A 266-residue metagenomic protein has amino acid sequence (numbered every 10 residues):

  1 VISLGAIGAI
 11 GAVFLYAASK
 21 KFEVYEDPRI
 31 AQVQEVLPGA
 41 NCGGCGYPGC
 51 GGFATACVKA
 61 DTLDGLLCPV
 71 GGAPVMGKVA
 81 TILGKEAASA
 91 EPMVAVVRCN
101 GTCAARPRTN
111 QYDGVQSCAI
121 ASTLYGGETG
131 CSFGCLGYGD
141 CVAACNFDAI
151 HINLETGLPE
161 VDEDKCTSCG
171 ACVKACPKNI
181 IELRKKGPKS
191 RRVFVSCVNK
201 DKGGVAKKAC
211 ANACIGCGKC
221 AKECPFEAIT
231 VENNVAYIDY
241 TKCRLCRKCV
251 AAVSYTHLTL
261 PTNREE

Functional and structural regions predicted by a protein language model:
V1-A17: N-terminal signal-anchor transmembrane alpha helix of single-pass membrane proteins, serving as the membrane-anchoring
F14, K78-A87, C172-P188: Short, structured interface segments
Y16-D27: Aromatic-capped interface at the extracytoplasmic side of an N-terminal signal-anchor transmembrane helix
E26-N41, C57, T62-L67, A87-D140 (+4 more regions): Ferredoxin-like iron-sulfur electron-transfer modules
V33-V36, Y47-L83: Iron-sulfur (Fe-S) cluster-binding segments and ferredoxin-like electron-carrier domains, especially [2Fe-2S]
A252-S254: Acidic, proline/serine/threonine- and glycine-rich low-complexity intrinsically disordered segments
T256-T262: Conserved small/polar residues in nucleotide/adenosyl-binding loops
